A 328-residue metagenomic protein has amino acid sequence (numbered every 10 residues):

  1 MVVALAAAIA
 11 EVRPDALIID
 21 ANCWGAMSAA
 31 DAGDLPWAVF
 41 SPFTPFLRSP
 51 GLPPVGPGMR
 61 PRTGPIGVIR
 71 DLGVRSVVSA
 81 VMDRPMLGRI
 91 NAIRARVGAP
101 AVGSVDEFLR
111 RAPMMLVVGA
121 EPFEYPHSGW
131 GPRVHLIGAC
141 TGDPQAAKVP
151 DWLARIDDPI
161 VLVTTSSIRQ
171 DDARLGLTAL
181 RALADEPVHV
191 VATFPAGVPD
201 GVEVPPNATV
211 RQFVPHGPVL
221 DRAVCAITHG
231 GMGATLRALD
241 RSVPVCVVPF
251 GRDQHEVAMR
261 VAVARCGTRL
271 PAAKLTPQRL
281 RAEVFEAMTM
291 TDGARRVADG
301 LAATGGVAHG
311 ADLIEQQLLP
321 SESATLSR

Functional and structural regions predicted by a protein language model:
M1-V68, P122-F123: Conserved nucleotide-sugar donor-interacting segment of glycosyltransferase catalytic cores, predominantly GT-B
E11, G67-G98, S104-V105, L109-G119 (+2 more regions): Nucleotide-activated sugar donor-binding and catalytic core shared by glycosyltransferases and related lipid-linked
I19-A21, T164, T228: Short His-Asn-centered micro-motif
W24-M27, D172, T235: Short, well-ordered alpha-helical microsegments
G33-P36, A112, V188, V243: A short helix->loop->beta-strand "cap" motif at the edges of active sites that frequently abuts
F43, A196, G251: Residues in the short beta-alpha loop(s) of Rossmann-like NAD(P)-binding domains
G119-C225: Donor-nucleotide binding loops and adjacent catalytic segments primarily of GT-B fold Leloir glycosyltransferases
